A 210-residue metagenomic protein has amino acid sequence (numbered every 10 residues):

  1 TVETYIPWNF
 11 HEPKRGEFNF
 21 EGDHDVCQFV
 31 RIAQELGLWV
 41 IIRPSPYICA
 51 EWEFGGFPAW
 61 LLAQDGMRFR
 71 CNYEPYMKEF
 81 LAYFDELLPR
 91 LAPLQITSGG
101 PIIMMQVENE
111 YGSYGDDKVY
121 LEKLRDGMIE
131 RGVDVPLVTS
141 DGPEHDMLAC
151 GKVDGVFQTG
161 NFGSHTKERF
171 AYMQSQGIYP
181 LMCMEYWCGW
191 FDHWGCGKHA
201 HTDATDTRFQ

Functional and structural regions predicted by a protein language model:
T1-E53, L124-E130, D134-V135, V153: Aromatic-lined substrate-binding rim segments of carbohydrate-active enzymes
V2-T4, V40-P44, I103-V107, L137-T139 (+2 more regions): Hydrophobic faces of well-ordered beta-strands that scaffold small-molecule active sites in alpha/beta enzyme cores
Y5-E17, G22, V26, A50-P75 (+3 more regions): Aromatic- and acidic-residue-enriched carbohydrate-binding clefts of CAZyme catalytic domains
W8, P46-I48, N109-Y111, P143 (+2 more regions): Active-site-proximal loop/turn and secondary-structure-junction residues that shape catalytic pockets, frequently
K14-R15, R43-S45, E51-G56, D116-D117 (+3 more regions): Short, solvent-exposed loop/turn and secondary-structure capping segments
V26, A59-Y76, D126-D141, D154-K167: Acidic, His- and aromatic-enriched active-site or binding-groove loops in soluble protein domains that engage sugars
Q28-Q34, L38, E130-R131, G160-Q210: Catalytic-core region of carbohydrate-active enzymes that cleave or remodel glycosidic bonds
P75-V153: Active-site neighborhood of glycoside hydrolase catalytic domains
